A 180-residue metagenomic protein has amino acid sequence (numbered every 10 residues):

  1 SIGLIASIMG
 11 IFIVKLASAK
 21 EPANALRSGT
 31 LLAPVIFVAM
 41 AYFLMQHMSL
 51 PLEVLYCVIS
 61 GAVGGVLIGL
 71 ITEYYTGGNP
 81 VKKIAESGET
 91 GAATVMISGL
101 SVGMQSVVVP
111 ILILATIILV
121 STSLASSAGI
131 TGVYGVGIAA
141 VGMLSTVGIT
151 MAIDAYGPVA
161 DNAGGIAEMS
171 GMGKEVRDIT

Functional and structural regions predicted by a protein language model:
S1-T180: Hydrophobic packing and interface segments
